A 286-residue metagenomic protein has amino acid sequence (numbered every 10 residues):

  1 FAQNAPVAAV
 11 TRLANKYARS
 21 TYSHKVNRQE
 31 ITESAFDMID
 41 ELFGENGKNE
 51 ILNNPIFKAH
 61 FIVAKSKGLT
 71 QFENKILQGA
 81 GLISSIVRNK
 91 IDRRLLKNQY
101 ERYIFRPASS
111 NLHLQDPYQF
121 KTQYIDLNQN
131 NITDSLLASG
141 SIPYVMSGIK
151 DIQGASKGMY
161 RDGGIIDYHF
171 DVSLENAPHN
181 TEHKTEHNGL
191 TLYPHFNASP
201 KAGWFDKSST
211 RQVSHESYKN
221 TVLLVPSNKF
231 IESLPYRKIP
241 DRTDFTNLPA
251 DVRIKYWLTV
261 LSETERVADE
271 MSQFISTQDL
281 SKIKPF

Functional and structural regions predicted by a protein language model:
A2-F286: Patatin-like phospholipase
